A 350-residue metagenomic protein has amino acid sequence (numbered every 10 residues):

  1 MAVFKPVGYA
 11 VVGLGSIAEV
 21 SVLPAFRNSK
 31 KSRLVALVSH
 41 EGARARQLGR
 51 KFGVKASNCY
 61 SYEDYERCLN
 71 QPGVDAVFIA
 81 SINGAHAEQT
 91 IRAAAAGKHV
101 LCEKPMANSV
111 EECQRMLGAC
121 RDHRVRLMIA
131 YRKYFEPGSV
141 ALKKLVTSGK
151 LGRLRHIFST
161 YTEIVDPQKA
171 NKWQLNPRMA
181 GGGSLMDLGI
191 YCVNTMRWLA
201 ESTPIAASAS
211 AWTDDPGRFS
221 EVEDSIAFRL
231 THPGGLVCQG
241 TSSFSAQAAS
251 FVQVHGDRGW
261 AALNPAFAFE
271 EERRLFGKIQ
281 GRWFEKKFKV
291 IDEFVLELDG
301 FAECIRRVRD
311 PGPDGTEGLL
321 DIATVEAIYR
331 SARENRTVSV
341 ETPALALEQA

Functional and structural regions predicted by a protein language model:
M1-V3, A76-F78, E303-A350: C-terminal helix-rich "cap/oligomerization" subdomain common to oxidoreductases
M1-V54: N-terminal Rossmann-like dinucleotide-binding module
A2-K5, V193-E270, V295-R309, P343-A350: Contiguous beta-strand/loop segments that form the cofactor/metal-binding neighborhood of enzyme cores
I17, H40, K287-D299: Active-site loop of classical SDR/Rossmann-like NAD(P)-dependent oxidoreductases, centered on the catalytic Tyr-X3-Lys
A18, C102, L127-I129, G240 (+1 more regions): Hydrophobic residues in well-ordered beta-strands that form the structural core
S57-A119: Beta-loop-alpha module in the N-terminal Rossmann-like domain of NAD(P)-dependent dehydrogenases, especially those
R115-K133, G152-I157: Rossmann-fold dehydrogenase core element
K133-F219, N335: Predominantly a Rossmann-like dinucleotide-binding segment in NAD(P)-dependent oxidoreductases
